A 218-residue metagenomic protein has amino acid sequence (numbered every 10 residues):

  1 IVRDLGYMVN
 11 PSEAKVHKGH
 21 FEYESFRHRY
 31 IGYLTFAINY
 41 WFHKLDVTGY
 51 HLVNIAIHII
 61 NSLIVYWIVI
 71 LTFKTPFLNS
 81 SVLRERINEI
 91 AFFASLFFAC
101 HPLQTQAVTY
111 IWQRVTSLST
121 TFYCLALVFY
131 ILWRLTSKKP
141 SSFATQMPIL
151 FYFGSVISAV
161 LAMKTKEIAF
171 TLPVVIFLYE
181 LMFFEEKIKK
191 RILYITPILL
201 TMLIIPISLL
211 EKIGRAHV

Functional and structural regions predicted by a protein language model:
I1-H217: Polytopic membrane enzymes that build or remodel cell-surface glycoconjugates and lipids
